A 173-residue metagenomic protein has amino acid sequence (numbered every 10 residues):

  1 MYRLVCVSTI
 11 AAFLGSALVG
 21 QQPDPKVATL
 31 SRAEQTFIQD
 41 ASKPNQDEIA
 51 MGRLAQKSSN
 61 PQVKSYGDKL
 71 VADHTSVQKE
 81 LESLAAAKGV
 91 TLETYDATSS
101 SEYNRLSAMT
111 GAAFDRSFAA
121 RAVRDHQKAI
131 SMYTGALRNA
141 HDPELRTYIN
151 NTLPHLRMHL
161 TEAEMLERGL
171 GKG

Functional and structural regions predicted by a protein language model:
Y2-C6, L18-G173: His/Met- and acidic-residue-enriched segments that coordinate or traffic transition-metal cofactors and support
A11-V19: Hydrophobic h-region of N-terminal signal peptides that target proteins for export in Gram-negative bacteria
